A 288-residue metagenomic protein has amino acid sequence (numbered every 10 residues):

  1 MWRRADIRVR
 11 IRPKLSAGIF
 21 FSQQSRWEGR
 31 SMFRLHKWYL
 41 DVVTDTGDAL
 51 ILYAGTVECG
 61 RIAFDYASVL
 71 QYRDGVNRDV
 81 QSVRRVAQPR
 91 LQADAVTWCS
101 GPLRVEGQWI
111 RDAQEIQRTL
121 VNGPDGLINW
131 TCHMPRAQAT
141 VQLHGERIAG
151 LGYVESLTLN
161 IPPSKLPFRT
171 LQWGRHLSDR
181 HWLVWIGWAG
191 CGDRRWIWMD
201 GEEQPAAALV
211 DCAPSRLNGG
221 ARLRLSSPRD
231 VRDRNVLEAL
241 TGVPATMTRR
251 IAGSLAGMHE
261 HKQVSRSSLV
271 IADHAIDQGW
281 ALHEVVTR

Functional and structural regions predicted by a protein language model:
M1-R288: Targeting-peptide/extracellular-domain and disordered-appendage signature
